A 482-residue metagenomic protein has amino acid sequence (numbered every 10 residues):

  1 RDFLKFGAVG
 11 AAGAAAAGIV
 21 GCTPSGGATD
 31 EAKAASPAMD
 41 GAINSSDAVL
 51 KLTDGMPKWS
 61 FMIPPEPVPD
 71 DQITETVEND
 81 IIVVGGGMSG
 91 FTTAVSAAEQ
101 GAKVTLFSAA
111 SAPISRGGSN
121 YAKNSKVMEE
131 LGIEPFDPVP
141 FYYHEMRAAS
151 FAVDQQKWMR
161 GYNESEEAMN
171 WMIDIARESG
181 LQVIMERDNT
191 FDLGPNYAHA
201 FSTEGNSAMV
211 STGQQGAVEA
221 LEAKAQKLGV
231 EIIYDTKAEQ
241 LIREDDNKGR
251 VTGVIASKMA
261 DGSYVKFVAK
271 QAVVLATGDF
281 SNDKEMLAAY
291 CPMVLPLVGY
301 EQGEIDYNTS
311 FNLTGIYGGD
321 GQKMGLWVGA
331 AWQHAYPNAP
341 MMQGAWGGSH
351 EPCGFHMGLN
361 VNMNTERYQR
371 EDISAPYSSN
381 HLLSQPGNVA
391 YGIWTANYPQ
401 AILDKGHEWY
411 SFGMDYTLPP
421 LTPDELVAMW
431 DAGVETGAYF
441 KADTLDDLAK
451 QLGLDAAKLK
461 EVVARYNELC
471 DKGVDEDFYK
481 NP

Functional and structural regions predicted by a protein language model:
R1-A11: N-terminal secretory signal peptides and thylakoid transit peptides that target proteins across membranes
G41, S46-V49, G161-Y264, K270 (+2 more regions): Conserved redox-cofactor binding core of oxidoreductases
I73-G87: Beta1/beta-strand and adjacent pyrophosphate-binding region of the FAD-binding site in flavoprotein oxidoreductases
E99-R116: Glycine-rich FAD pyrophosphate-binding loop
E134-N196, F440, T444-L459, R465: Rossmann-like flavin
A260-S263, F267-Q343: Glycine-rich loop(s) and the adjacent beta-strand/alpha-helix scaffold that form part
G318, Q322, V328-Q451: An anion/pyrophosphate-binding glycine-rich loop and adjacent beta-alpha core in soluble alpha-beta enzymes
